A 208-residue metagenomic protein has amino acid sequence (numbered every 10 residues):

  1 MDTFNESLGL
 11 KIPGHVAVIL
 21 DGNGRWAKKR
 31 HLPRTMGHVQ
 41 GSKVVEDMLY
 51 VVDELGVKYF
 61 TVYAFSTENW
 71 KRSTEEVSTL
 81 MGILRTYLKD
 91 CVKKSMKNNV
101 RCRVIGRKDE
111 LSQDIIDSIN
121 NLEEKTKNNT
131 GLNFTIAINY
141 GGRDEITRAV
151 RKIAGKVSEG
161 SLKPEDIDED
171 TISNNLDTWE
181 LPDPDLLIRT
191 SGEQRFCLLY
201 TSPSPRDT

Functional and structural regions predicted by a protein language model:
M1-P13, E46-L55: Short amphipathic alpha-helices and their capping/turn segments at secondary-structure boundaries
I19, Y200: Conserved, mostly hydrophobic/aromatic
L20-K28, G41: Active-site histidine-acidic residue metal-binding/catalytic motifs, centered on HxH/HExxH-like signatures
R30-H38, E75-M81: Short glycine-enriched, charge-decorated loop/helix-capping segments at active-site entrances that position
G41-V57, Y87-C91: A short, N-terminal amphipathic alpha-helix
D53-M81, C91-Q113, E123-K125: Short, charge-patterned binding micro-sites
V104-G192: Phosphate/pyrophosphate-binding and catalytic-coupling "lid/hinge/switch" segments at subdomain interfaces
P203-T208: Single conserved hydrophobic/aromatic residue that forms the stacking wall/gate of nucleotide- or nucleobase-binding
